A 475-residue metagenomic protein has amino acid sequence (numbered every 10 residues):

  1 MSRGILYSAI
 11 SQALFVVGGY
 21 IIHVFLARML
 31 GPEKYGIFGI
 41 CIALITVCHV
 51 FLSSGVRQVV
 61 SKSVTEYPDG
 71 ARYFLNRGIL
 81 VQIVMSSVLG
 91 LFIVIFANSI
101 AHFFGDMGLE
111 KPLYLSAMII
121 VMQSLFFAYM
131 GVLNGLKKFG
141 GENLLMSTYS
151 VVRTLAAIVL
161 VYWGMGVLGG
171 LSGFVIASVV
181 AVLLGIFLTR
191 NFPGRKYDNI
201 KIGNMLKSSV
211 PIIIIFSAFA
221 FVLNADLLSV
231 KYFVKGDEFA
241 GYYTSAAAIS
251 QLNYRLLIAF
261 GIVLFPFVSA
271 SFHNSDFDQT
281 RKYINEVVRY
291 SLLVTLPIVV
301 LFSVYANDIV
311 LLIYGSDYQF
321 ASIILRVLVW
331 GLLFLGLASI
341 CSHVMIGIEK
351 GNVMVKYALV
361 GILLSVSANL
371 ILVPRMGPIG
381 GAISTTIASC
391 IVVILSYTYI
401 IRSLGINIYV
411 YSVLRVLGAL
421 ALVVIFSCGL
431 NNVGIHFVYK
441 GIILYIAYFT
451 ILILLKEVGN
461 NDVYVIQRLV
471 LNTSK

Functional and structural regions predicted by a protein language model:
M1, V167, L183-L223, L228 (+5 more regions): Interhelical loop/hinge segments that connect adjacent transmembrane helices in multipass membrane
M1-G18, D69-R72, N76, N199-I215 (+1 more regions): N-terminal membrane topogenesis motif
M1-R57, S86-V94, I119, T154 (+2 more regions): Signature of the first transmembrane helix
Y20-K34, A101-F103, V159, A220-L252 (+2 more regions): Helix-terminus/linker motif at the lipid-water interface of multi-pass membrane proteins
A27-I37, S99-H102, L136-G140, V151-L183 (+4 more regions): Membrane-interface helix-loop junctions in multi-pass transport and translocation proteins
S63-V81, Y242-A358: Specific pore-lining/lateral-gate transmembrane helices of multi-pass inner-membrane transport and insertion machines
L80-A218, N224: Hydrophobic transmembrane helix module of multi-pass membrane transport proteins
I425, G429-K475: Membrane-proximal transmembrane or re-entrant/amphipathic helices at the cytosolic face
